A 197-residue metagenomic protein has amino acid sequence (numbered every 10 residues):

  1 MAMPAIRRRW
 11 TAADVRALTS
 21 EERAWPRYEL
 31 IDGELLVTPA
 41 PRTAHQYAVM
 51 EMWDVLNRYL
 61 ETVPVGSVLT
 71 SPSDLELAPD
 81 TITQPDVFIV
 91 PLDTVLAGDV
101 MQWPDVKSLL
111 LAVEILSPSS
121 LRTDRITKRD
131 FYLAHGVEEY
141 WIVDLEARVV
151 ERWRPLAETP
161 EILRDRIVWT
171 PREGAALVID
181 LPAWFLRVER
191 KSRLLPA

Functional and structural regions predicted by a protein language model:
M1-A197: Gly/Pro/Ser/Thr-rich low-complexity, intrinsically disordered segments predominantly at protein N-termini
